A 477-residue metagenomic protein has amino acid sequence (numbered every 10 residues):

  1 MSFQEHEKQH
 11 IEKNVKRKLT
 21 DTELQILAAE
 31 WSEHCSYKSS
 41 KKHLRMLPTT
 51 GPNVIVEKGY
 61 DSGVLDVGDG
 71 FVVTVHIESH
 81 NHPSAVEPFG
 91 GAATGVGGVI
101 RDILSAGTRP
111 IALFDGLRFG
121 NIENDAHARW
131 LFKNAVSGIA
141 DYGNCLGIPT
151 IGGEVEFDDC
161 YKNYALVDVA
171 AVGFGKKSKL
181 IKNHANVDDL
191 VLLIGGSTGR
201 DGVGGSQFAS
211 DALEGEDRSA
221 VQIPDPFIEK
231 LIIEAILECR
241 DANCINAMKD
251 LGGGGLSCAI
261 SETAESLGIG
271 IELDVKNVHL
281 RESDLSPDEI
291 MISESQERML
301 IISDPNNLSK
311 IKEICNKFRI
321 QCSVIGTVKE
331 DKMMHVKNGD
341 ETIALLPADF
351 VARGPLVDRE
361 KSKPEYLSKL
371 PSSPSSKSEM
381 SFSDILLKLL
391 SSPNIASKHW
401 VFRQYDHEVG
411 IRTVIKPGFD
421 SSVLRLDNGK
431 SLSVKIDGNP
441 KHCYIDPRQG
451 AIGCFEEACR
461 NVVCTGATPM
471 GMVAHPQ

Functional and structural regions predicted by a protein language model:
M1-Q477: Glycine/proline-enriched, intrinsically flexible loops and inter-domain linkers
